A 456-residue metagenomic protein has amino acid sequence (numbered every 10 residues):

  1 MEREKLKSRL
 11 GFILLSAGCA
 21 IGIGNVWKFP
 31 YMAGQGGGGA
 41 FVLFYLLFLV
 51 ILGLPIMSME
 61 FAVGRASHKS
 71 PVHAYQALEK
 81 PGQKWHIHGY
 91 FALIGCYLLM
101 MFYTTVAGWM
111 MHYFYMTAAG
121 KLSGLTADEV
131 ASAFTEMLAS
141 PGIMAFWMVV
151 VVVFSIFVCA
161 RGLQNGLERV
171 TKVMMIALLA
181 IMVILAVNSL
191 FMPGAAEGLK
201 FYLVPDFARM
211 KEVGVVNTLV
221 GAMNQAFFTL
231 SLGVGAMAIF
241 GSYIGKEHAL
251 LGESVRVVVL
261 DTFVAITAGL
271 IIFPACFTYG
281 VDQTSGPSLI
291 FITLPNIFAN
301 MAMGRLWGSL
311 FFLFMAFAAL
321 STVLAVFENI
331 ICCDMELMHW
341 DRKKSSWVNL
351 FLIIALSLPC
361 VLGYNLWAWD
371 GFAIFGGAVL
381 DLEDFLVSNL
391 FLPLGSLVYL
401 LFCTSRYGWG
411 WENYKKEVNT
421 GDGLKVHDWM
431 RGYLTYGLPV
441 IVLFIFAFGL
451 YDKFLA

Functional and structural regions predicted by a protein language model:
M1-W27, I56-F61, R65-I87, G245-A249 (+1 more regions): Membrane-interface "cap" regions at the ends of multi-pass membrane proteins
E2-L6, E168, K172-L320, L324 (+2 more regions): Membrane-embedded translocation segments of transport machinery
R3-E4, M32-G36, A66-F91, T104-Q164 (+5 more regions): Inter-helical loop and helix-membrane interface segments of multi-pass membrane transporters/permeases
K5, G11-I13, C19, A145-F146 (+5 more regions): Loop-to-transmembrane helix boundary motifs in multi-pass membrane proteins
K5-S16, F41-F44, Q83-Y97, A145-V151 (+6 more regions): Select transmembrane alpha-helical segments in multipass membrane proteins
G11-F48, G235-A236, G241, L251-V255 (+2 more regions): Transmembrane helix-boundary motif of multi-pass solute transporters/channels
M32-G36, K84-M100, T135-M137, V150-M174 (+3 more regions): Membrane-water interface regions at transmembrane-helix termini and the short interhelical loops of multi-pass membrane
H88-F91, M338-L350, L382-V442: C-terminal membrane-solvent junction of multi-pass transporters and transport-like membrane proteins
